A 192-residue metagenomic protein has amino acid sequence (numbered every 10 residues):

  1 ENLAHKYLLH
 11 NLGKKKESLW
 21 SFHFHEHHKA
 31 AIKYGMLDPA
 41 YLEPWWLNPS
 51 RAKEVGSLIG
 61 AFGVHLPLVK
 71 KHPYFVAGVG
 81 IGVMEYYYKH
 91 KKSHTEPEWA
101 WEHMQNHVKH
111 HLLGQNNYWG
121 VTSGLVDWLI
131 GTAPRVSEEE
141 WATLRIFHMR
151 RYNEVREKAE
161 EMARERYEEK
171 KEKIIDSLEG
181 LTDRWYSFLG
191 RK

Functional and structural regions predicted by a protein language model:
E1-R150, R156: Membrane-embedded catalytic scaffold of the fatty acid hydroxylase/desaturase
G131-A133, E138-K192: Transit-peptide-like, low-complexity N-terminal presequences and other terminal intrinsically disordered regions
